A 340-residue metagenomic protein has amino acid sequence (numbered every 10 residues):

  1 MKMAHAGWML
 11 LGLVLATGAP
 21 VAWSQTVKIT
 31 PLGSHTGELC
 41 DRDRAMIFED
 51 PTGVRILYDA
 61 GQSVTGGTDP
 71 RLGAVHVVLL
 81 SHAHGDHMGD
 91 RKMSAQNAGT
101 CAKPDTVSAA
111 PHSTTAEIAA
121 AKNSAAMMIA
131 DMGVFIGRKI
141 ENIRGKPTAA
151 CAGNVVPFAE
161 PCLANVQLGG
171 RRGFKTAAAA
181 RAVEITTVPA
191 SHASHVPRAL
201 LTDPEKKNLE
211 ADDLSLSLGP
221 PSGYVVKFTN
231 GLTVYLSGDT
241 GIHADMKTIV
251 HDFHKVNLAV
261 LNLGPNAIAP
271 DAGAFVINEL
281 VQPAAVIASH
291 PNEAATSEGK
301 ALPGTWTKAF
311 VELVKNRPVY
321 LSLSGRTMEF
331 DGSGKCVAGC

Functional and structural regions predicted by a protein language model:
M1-H5: N-terminal secretory signal peptides that target proteins for export/translocation
G7-G18: Bacterial N-terminal signal peptides
G18-S24: Sec/Tat signal peptide C-region and signal peptidase I cleavage site
S24-R71, C151-H251, E329-C340: Core dinuclear metal-dependent hydrolase active-site scaffold
V27, T52-V54, A74-V75, K122-A125 (+5 more regions): Loop/turn elements at helix/coil->beta-strand transitions in domains of secreted/extracellular proteins
G37-R42, V64-T65, H84-G89, M128-G137 (+5 more regions): Active-site environment of divalent metal-dependent phosphoester hydrolases
G53-L57, G61-F135, N142-K146, H251-V260 (+1 more regions): Active-site metal-binding motif and surrounding structural segment of the metallo-beta-lactamase
A116-M127, D131-A179, A274-C340: Binuclear metal-ion centers of metallo-dependent hydrolases, dominated by the metallo-beta-lactamase
